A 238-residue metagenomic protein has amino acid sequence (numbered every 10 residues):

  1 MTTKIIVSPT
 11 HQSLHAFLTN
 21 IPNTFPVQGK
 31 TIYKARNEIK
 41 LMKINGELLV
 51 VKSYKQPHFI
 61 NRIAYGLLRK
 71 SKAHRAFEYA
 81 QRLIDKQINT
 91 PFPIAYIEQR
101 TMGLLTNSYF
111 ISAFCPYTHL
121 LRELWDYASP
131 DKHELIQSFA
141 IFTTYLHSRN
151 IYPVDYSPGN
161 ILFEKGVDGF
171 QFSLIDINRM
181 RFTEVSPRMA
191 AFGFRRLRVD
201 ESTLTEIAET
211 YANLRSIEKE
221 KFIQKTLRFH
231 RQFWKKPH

Functional and structural regions predicted by a protein language model:
M1-G29, W234: Juxta-kinase regulatory segment immediately upstream of eukaryotic protein kinase catalytic domains
T19-T118, S148: Conserved ATP-binding subdomain of kinase catalytic cores across diverse folds
I39-M42, I141-M180: Active-site acidic catalytic loop and adjacent metal/ATP-binding pocket of ATP-dependent phosphoryl transfer enzymes
I60-G66, R122-D126, E184-R188: Short acidic, glycine/proline-rich loop/turn micro-motifs
L68, A128-S129, A190-G193: Glycine-rich, phosphate-binding/catalytic loops in enzymes
A73, A80-I88, L121-G159: Conserved kinase catalytic-core helix
L104-W125, S129-P130, G159-F163: Histidine/lysine/aspartate-rich catalytic loop segments that bind and position anionic ligands
F170-H238: C-lobe/activation-segment region of protein kinase-like
